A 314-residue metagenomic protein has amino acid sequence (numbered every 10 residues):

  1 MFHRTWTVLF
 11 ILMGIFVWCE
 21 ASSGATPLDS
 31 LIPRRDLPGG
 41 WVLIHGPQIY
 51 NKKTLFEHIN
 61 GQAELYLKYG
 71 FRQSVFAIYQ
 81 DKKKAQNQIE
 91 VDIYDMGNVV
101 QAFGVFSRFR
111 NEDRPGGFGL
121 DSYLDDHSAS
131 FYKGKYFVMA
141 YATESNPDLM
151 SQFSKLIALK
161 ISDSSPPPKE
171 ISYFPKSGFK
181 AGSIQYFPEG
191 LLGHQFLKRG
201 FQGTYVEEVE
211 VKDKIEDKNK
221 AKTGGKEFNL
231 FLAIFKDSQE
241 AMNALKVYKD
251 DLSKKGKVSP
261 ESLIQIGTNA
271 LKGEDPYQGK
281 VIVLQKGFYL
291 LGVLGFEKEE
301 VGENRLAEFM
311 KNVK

Functional and structural regions predicted by a protein language model:
M1-L9: Bacterial N-terminal signal peptides that target proteins for export
V8-V17: Bacterial N-terminal signal peptides
C19-A25: Boundary at the C-terminal end of the N-terminal hydrophobic targeting segment
G40-G70, Q86, D95-G134, Y173-K198 (+1 more regions): Short Gly/Thr-rich strand-loop-strand
L67-S107, V138-A140, E207-D213, D217 (+1 more regions): A short acidic-to-branched-hydrophobic micro-motif
S74-K82, D125-Y132, G200-T223, L271-G273 (+1 more regions): Short, surface-exposed beta-strand/loop micro-motifs that present aromatic residues
D95-G117, E144-P166, K226-P260, F296-K314: Extended intrinsically disordered, low-complexity coil regions enriched in Ser, Thr, Gly, Ala and often Pro
V138-Q195: A surface/extracellular/periplasmic glyco- and lipid-processing/surface-interacting theme
